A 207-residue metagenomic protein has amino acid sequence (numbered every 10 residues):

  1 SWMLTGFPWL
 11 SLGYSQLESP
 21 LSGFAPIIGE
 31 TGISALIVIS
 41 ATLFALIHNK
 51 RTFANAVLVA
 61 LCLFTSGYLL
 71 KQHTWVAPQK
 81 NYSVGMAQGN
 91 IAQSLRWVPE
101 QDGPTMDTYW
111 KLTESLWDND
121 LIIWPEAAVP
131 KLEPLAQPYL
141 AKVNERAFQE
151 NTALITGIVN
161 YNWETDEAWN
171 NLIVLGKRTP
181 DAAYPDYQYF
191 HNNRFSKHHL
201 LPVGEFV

Functional and structural regions predicted by a protein language model:
S1-H73, E114: Membrane-embedded alpha-helical bundles of multi-pass enzymes that act on lipidic or dolichyl-linked glycan substrates
Q72-V207: Soluble catalytic domains of enzymes that build or remodel membrane lipids, polysaccharides, and related
